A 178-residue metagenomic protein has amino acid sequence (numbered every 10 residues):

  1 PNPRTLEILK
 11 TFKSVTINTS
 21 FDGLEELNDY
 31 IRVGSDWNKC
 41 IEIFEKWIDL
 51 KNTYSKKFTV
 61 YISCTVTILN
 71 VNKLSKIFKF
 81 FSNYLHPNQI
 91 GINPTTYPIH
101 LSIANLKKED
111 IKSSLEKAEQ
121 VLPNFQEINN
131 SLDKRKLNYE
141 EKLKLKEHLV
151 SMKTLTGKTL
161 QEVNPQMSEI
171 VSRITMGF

Functional and structural regions predicted by a protein language model:
P1-Y97, L101: Radical SAM/AdoMet-radical enzyme domain recognition
T11-F12, Y84, S114-V121, R135: Structured helix-beta-strand junction loops
V66-V71, Q89-E116, E127-Y139, L143: Flexible glycine/acidic-rich beta-alpha junction loops that bind and position SAM and/or redox cofactors in anaerobic
E119-F178: Radical SAM enzyme core and accessory elements
